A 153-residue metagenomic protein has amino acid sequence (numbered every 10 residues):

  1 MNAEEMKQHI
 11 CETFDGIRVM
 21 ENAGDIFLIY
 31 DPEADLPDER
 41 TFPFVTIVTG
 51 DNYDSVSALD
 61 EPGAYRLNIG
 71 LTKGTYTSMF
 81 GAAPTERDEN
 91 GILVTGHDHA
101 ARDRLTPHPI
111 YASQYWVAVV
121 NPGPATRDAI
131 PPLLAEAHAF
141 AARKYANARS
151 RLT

Functional and structural regions predicted by a protein language model:
M1-T153: Charge-dense, helix-prone N-terminal extensions
